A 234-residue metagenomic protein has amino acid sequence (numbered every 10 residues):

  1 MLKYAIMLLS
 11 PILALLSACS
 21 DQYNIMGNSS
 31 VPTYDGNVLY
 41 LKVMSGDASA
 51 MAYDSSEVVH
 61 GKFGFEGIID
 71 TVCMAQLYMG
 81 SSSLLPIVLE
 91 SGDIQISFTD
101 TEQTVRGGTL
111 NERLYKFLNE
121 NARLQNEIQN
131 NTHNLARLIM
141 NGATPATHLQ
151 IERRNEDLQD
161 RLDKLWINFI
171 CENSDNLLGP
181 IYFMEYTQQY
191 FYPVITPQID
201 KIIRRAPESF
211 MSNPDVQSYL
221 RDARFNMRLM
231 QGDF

Functional and structural regions predicted by a protein language model:
M1-S29: Bacterial Sec-dependent N-terminal signal peptides
C19-D157: A non-transmembrane, solvent-exposed segment enriched in polar/low-complexity residues
L118, T132, D163, D200-I203: Residue-level signal for cytosolic alpha-helical hairpin/rod architecture
L118-N121, D160, N173-D175, Y182: Charged heptad-repeat coiled-coil "stalk" segments of single-pass membrane proteins that scaffold or bridge
I151-W166, I170: Short amphipathic alpha-helical coiled-coil/interface segments
C171-F234: Charged, long alpha-helical assembly modules
